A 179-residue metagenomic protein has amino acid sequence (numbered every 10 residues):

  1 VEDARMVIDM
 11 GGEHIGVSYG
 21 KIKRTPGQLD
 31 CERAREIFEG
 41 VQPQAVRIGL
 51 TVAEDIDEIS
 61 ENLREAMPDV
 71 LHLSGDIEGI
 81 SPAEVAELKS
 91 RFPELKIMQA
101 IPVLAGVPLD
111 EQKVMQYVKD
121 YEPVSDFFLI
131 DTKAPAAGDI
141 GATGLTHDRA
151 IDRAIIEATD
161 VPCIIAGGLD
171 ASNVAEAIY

Functional and structural regions predicted by a protein language model:
V1-Y179: Conserved N-terminal beta1-alpha1 strand-loop-helix module at the mouth
